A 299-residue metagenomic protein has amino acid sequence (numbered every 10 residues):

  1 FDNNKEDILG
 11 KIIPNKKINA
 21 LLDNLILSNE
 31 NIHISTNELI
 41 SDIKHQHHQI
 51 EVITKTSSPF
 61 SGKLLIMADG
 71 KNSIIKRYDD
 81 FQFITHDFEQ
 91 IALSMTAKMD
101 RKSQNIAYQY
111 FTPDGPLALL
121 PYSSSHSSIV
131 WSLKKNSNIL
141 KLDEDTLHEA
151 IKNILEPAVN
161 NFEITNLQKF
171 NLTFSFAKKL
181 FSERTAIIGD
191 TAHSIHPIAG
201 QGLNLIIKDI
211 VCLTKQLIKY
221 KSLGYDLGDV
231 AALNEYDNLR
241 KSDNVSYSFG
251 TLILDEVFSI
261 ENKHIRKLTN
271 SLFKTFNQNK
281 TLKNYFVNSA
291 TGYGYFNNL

Functional and structural regions predicted by a protein language model:
F1-Y78, H86-I91, N297: Conserved N-terminal helical subregion
I12-K16, I207, N262: Short, solvent-exposed loop/helix junctions and linker helices that flank or host conserved functional motifs
P14, T36, S132-L133, T191: A secondary-structure boundary/capping signal
N15-N19, D23, Q90, S94 (+8 more regions): A general structural signal for well-ordered alpha-helical segments in protein cores
N37, Q46, P113, S123 (+1 more regions): Structural motif
S58-S61, L65-L167: Conserved FAD-binding catalytic core of PHBH/FMO-like flavoproteins
I139-L223, L227-A231: FAD/FMN-dependent oxidoreductases across multiple families
K215-L299: C-terminal helical "tail/cap" subdomain of flavin- and related membrane-associated enzymes
